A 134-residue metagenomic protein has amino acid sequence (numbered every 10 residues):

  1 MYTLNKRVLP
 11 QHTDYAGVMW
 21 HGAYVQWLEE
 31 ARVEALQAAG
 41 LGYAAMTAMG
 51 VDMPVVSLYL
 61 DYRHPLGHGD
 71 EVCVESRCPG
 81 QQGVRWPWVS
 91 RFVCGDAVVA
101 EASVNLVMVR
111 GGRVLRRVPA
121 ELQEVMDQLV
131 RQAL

Functional and structural regions predicted by a protein language model:
M1-Q37: Catalytic strand-loop segment that frames the active site of acyl-thioester-processing enzymes
Y2-L4, Q37, G67-H68, P79-L134: HotDog/MaoC-like acyl-thioester-processing domains
N5-L9, D61, N105: Generic structural detector for well-ordered beta-strands
T13, M46, P65: Short glycine- and Lys/Arg-enriched binding-loop motifs that mark or flank ligand-binding interfaces
Y24-W27, P54, N105: Residue-level recognition of specific faces of alpha-helices
A38-A44: Short, surface-exposed acidic-centric catalytic microdomains
M46-M53: Short, basic/aromatic beta-hairpin or loop at an interaction surface
V55-E71, R77-G83: Active-site beta-strand->loop segment that positions catalytic residues and contacts the acyl thioester
